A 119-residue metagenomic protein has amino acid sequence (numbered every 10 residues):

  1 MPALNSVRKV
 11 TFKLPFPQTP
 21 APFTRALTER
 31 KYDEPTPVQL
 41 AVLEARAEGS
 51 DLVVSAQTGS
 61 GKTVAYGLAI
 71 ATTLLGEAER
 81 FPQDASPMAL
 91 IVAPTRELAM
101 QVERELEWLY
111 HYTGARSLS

Functional and structural regions predicted by a protein language model:
M1-S50, L68, G114-A115: N-terminal intrinsically disordered, low-complexity tails of helicases
P22-R25, Y32, E79-S119: Conserved nucleic-acid-binding Ia/Ib motif block in the N-terminal RecA-like helicase ATPase lobe
L40-L52, T63-Q83, M100, E105-Y110: Walker A/P-loop NTP-binding motif
V53-S55, L90: Short hydrophobic/aromatic beta-strand immediately N-terminal to the Walker A/P-loop
A56-S60: The conserved Walker
